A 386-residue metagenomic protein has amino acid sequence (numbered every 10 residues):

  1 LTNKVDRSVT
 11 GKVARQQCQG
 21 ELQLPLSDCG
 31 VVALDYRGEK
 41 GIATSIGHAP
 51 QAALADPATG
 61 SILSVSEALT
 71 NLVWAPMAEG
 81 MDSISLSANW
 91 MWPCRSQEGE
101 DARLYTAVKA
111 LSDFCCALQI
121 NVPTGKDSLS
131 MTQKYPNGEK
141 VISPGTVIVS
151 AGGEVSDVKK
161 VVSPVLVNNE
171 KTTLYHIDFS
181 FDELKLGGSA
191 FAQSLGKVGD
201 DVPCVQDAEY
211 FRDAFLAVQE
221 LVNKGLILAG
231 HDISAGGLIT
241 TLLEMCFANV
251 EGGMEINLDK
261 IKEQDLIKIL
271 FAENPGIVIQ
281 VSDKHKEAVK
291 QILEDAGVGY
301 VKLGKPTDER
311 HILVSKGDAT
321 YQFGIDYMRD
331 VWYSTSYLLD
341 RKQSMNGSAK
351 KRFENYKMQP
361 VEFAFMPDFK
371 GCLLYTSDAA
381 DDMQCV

Functional and structural regions predicted by a protein language model:
L1-G38, S45, P50-A53, M77 (+4 more regions): Intein/HINT protein-splicing elements and their conserved insertion hotspots or analogous self-processing inserts
L54-Q133: A glycine-rich phosphate/pyrophosphate-binding beta-strand-loop-alpha-helix module
S96, I239, C385: Active-site-proximal flexible loops/turns
E273-P275: A structural-propensity feature for long, helix-poor, extended segments
V278-S282: Short hydrophobic/aromatic beta-strand micro-patches that form the beta-sheet surface supporting nucleotide- or nucleic
Y375, A379-V386: Single conserved hydrophobic/aromatic residue that forms the stacking wall/gate of nucleotide- or nucleobase-binding
